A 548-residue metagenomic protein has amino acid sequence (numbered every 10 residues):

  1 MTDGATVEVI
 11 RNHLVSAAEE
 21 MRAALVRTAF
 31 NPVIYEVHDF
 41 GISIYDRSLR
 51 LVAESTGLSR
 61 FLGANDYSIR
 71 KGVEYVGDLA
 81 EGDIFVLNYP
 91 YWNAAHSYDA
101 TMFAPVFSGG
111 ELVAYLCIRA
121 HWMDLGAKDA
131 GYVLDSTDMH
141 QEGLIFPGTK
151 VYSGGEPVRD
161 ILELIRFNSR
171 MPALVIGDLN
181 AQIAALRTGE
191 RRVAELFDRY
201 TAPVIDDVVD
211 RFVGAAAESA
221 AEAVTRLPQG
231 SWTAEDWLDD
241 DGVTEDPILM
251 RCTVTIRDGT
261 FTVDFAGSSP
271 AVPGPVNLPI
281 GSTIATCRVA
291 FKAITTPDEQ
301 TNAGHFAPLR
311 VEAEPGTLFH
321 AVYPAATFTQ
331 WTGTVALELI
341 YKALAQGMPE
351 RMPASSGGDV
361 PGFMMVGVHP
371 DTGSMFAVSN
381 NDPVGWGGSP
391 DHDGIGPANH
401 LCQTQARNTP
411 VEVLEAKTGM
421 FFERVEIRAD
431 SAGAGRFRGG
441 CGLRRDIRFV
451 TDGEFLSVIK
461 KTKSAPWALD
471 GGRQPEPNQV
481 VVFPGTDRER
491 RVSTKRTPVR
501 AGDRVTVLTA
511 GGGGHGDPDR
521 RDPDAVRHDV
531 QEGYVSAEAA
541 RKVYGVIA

Functional and structural regions predicted by a protein language model:
M1-E81, Y89-A548: Glycine/proline-enriched, intrinsically flexible loops and inter-domain linkers
I84: Glycine-rich phosphate-binding loop of nucleotide-binding enzymes
